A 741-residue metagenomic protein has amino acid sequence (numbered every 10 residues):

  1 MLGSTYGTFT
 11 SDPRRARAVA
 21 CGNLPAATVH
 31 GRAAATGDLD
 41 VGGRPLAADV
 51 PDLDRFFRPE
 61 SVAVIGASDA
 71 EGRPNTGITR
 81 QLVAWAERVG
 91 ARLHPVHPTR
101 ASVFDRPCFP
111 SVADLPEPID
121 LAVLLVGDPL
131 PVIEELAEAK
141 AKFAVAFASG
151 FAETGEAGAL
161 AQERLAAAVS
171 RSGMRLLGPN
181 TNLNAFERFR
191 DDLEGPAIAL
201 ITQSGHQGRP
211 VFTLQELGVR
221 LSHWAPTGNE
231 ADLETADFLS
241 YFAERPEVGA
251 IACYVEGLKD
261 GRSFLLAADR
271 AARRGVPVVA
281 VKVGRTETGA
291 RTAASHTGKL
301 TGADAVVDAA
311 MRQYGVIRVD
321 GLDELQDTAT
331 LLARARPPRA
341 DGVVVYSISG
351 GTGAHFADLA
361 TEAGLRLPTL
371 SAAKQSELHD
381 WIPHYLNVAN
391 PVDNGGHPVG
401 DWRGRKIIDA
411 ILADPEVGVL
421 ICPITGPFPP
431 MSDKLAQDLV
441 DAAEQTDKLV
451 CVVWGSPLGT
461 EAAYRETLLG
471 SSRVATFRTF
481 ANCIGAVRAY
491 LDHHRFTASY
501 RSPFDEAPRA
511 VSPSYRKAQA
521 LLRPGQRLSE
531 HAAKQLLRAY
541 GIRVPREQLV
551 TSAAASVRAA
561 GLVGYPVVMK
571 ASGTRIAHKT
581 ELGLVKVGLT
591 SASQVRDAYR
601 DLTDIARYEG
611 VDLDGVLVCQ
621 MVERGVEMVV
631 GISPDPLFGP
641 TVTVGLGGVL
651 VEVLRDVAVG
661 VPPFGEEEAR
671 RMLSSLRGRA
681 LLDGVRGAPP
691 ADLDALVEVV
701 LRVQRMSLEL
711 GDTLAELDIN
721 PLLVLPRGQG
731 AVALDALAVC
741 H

Functional and structural regions predicted by a protein language model:
L2, F9, A16, C21-H741: Catalytic-core regions of core metabolic enzymes, especially those transforming organic acids/acyl-group intermediates
